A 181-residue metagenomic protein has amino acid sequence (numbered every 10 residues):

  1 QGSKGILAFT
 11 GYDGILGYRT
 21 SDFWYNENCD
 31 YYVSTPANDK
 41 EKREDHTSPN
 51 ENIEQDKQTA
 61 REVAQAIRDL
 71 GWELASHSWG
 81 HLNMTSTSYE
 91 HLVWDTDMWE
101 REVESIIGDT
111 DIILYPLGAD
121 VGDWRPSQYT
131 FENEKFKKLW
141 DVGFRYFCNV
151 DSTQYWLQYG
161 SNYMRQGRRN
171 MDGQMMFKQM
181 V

Functional and structural regions predicted by a protein language model:
Q1-A66, L70, V121: Active-site beta->alpha N-cap acidic-glycine motif
K4-A8, G71-A75, T110-I112, R145-F147: Structural preference for beta-strand elements that scaffold enzyme active sites
A8, A37, A60, A64-A66 (+6 more regions): A sequence-composition feature that detects small, non-aromatic residues
F9-Y12, W79, Y115-G118: Short, well-ordered beta-to-alpha junction loops that form the rim of enzyme active sites and present histidine/acidic
N52-K57, R61, H77, S88 (+2 more regions): Short, structured coil/loop segments at alpha-helix boundaries
T59-A64, N83-M84, W99-E100: Short secondary-structure capping micro-motifs at structural edges
A75-T85: Substrate-binding clefts and substrate-entry loops adjacent to catalytic sites of polymer-processing enzymes acting on
T85-V181: C-terminal active-site subregion of NodB/CE4 polysaccharide deacetylases
